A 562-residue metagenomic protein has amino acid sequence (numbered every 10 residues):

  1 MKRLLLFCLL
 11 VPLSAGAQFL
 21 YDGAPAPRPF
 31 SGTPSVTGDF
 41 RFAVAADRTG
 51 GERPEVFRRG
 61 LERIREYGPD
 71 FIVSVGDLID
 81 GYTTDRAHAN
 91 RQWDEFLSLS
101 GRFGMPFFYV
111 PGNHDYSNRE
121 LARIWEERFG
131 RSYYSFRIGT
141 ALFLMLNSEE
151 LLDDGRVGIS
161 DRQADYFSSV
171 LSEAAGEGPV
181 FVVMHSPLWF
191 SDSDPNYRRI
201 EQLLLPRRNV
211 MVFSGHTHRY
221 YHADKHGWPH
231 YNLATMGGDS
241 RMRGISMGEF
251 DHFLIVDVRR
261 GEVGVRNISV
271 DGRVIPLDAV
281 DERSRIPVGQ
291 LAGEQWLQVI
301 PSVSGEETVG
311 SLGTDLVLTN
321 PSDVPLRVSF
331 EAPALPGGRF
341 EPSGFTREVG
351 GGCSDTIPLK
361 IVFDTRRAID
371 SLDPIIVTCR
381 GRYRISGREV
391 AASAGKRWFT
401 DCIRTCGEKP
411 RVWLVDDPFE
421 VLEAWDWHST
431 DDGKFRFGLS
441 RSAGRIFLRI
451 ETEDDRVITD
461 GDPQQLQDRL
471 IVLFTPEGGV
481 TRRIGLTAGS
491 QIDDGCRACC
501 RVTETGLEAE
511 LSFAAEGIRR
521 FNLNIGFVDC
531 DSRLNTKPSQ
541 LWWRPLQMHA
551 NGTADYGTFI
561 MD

Functional and structural regions predicted by a protein language model:
A17-N90, S169, G176, F190: N-terminal active-site segment of His-dependent metallophosphoesterases
F19-P34, T84-P179, P195-M211, T217-R259: Extended active-site neighborhood of metal-dependent phosphoesterases/phosphodiesterases
K225-Q298, L326: Binuclear metal-dependent phosphoesterase catalytic core
V303-E307, L312, L316-V324: Asparagine-centered strand-capping/turn motif at beta-strand->loop junctions
V324-G338, I525-V528: Short acidic, flexible loop segments centered on an aromatic residue
P336-I369: Intrinsically disordered, low-complexity Pro/Gly/Ser/Thr-rich segments with frequent PxxP/GP/PP motifs and embedded
F363-I403: Terminal connector regions
R397-V415, P463-G489, A515-D562: Acidic/polar low-complexity flexible segments
